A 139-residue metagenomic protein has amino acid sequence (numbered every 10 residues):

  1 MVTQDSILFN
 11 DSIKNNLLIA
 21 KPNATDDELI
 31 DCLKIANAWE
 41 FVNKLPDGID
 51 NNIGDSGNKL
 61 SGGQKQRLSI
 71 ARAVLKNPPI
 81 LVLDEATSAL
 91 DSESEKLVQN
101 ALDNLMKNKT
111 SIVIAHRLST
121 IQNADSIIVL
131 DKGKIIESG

Functional and structural regions predicted by a protein language model:
M1-D5, D11-L17, I30-A36, D50-G139: ABC-family ATPase nucleotide-binding domain "signature/switch" substructure
L18-D26, E40: ABC-type ATPase nucleotide-binding domains, specifically the catalytic core motifs of the NBD
